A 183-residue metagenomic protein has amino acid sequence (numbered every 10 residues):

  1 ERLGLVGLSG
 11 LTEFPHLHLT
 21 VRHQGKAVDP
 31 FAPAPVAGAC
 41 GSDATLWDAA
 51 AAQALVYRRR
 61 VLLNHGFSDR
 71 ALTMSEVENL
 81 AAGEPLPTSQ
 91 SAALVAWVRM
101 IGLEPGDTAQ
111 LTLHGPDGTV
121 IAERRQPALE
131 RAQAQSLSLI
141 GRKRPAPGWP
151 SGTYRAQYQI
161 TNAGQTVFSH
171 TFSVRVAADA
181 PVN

Functional and structural regions predicted by a protein language model:
E1-T12: Short hydrophobic beta/alpha edge segments that flank linear recognition/processing sites
T12-W97, E104-P105, H114: Acidic, glycine-rich catalytic/binding loops that coordinate metals and/or anionic ligands
D107-A109: Short beta-strand/loop motifs in extracellular/secreted proteins, especially within beta-sandwich accessory domains
L113-I121, T161-A163: Change "in extracellular beta-sheet-rich domains … of secreted and cell-surface proteins" to "in beta-sheet-rich domains
I121-A132: Solvent-exposed serine/threonine-rich low-complexity stretches and specific carbohydrate-binding patches
E130-R144: Aromatic sugar-binding surface patches on proteins that engage polysaccharides or sugar-phosphate polymers
P150-T161: A short tyrosine-centered beta-strand micro-motif
Q165-N183: Short beta-strand elements
